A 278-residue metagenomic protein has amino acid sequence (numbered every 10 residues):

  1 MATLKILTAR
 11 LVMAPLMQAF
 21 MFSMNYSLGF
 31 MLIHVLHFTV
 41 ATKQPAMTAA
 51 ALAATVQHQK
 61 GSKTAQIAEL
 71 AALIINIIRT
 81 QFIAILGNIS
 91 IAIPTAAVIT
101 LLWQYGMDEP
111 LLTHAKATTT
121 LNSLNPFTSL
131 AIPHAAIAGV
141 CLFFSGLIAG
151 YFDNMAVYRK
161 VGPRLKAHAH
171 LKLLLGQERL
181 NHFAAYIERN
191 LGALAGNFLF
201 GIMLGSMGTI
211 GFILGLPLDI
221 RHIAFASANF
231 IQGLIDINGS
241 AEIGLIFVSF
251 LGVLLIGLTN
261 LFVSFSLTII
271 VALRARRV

Functional and structural regions predicted by a protein language model:
M1-Q66, T80-Y105: Core alpha-helical transmembrane segments of integral membrane proteins
A2-P15, A92-H114, T118, L204-S240: Juxtamembrane "helix exit" motif at the C-terminal ends of alpha-helical transmembrane segments in multi-pass membrane
A14-L28, T128-A136, I246-L254: Hydrophobic alpha-helical transmembrane segments
Q18-A46, A136-M155, M203-T209, G257-T268: Hydrophobic alpha-helical membrane-embedded segments
A41-P45, K60-A68, A72-I78, N122-F144: A structural-propensity feature for long, helix-poor, extended segments
A54-R79, T120, L173-Y186: Short membrane-interface loop/juxtamembrane segments of multi-pass integral membrane proteins
A71, I75, R79-I83, G87 (+4 more regions): Alpha-helical transmembrane segments of multi-pass membrane proteins
F144, V157-V278: Long, compositionally biased intrinsically disordered regions
